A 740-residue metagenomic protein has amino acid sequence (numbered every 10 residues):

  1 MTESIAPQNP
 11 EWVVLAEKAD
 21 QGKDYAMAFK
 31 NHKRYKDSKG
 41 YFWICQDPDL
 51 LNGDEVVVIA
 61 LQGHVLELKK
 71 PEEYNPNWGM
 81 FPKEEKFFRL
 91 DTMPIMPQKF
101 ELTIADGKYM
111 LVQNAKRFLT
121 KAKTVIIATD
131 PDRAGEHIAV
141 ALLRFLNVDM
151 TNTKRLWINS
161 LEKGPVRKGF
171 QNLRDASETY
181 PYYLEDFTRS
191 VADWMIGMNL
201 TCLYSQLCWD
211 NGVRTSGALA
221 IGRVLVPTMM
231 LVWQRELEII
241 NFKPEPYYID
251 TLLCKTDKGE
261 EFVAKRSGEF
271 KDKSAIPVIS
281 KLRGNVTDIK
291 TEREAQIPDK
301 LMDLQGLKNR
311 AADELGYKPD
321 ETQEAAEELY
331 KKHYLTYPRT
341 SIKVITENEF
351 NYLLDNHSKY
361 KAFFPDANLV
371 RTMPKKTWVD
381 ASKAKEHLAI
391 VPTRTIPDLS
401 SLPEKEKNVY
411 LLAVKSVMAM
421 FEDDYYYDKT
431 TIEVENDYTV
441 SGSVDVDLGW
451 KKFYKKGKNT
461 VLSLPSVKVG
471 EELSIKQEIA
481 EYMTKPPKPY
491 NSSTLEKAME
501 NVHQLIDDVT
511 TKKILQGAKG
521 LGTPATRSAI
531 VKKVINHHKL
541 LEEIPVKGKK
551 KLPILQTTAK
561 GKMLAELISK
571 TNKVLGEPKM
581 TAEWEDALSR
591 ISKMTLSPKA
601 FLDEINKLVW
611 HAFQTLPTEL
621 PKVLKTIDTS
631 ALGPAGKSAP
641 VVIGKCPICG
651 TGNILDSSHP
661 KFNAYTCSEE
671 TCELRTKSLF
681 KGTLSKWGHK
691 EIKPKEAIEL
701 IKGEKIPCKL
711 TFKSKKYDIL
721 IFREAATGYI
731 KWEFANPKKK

Functional and structural regions predicted by a protein language model:
M1-M198, K485-P486: Intrinsically disordered, low-complexity regulatory segments
T2-V13, F145, N152, S177 (+4 more regions): Basic, low-complexity terminal or inter-domain segments flanking catalytic cores
K39-P76, V226-E269, M418-S463, T666-S668: Structured, non-catalytic alpha/beta "coupling" segments that mediate domain-domain communication and provide generic
G107, Q113, T120-K121, K163-D250 (+1 more regions): C-terminal or mid-to-C-terminal helical accessory/interaction module adjacent to the motor/catalytic core
D130, E314-K318: A conserved hydrophobic secondary-structure block that centers on an alpha-helix together with its immediately flanking
S177, K271-M302, K308: Metal- or metallocofactor-binding catalytic centers and their adjacent structured scaffolds across diverse enzyme
L307-A311, L495: A short acidic, leucine-rich amphipathic alpha-helix
